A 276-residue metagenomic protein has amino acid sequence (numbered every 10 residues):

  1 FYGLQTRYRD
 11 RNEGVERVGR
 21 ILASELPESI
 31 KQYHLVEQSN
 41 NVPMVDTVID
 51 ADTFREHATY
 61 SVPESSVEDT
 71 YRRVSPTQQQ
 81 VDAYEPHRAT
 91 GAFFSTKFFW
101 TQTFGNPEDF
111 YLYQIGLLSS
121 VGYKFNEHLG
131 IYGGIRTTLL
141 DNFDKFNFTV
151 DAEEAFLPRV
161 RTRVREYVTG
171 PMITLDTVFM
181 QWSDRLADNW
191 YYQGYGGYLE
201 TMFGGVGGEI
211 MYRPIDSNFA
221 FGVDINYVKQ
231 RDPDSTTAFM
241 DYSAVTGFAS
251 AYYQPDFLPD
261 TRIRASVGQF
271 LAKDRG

Functional and structural regions predicted by a protein language model:
Y2-D184, T237-V245, Q254: Outer-membrane beta-barrel initiation region
Q5, F94-N106, S119, I131-G133 (+6 more regions): Transmembrane beta-strand segments that form the barrel wall of outer-membrane beta-barrel proteins
N41-P43, Q102-E108, L139-K145, D188 (+5 more regions): Gram-negative outer-membrane beta-barrel proteins
M211-P214, V223-I225: Conserved mixed alpha/beta catalytic, RNA-binding, or beta-rich assembly cores of soluble enzyme, regulatory
M211-R213, D241, Y253-F257: Short, conserved, surface-exposed binding loops centered on an aromatic residue
V223-T236, Y242-T246: Histidine/lysine/aspartate-rich catalytic loop segments that bind and position anionic ligands
